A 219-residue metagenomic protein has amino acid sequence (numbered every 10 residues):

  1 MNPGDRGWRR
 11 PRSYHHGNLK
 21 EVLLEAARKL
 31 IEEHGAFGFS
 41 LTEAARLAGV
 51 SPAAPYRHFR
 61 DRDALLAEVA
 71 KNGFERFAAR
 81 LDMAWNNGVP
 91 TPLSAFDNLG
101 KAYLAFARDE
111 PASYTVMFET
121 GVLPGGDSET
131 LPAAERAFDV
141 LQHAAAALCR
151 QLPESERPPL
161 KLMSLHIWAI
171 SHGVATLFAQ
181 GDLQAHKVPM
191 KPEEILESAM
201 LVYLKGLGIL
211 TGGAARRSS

Functional and structural regions predicted by a protein language model:
M1-N18, T211-S219: N-terminal intrinsically disordered/low-complexity leader segments
V22, A26, L30-A64, E68: Helix-turn-helix
L23-I31, G73, F77, Y103: Short hydrophobic clusters on alpha-helical segments that form packing/core surfaces in small helical domains
N72-F96, P132-A133, D139-L141, A145-L152: Amphipathic alpha-helical linker/stalk segments
D82-A112, E135, E154-I167: Hydrophobic alpha-helical connector segments
D109-G126, T176-Q184: Amphipathic alpha-helical segments used for helix-helix packing
G126-Q151, K161-L165, E193-K205: Amphipathic alpha-helical packing segments from all-alpha helical-bundle domains
A147, I167-H186, V202-G213: Amphipathic C-terminal alpha-helical segment
